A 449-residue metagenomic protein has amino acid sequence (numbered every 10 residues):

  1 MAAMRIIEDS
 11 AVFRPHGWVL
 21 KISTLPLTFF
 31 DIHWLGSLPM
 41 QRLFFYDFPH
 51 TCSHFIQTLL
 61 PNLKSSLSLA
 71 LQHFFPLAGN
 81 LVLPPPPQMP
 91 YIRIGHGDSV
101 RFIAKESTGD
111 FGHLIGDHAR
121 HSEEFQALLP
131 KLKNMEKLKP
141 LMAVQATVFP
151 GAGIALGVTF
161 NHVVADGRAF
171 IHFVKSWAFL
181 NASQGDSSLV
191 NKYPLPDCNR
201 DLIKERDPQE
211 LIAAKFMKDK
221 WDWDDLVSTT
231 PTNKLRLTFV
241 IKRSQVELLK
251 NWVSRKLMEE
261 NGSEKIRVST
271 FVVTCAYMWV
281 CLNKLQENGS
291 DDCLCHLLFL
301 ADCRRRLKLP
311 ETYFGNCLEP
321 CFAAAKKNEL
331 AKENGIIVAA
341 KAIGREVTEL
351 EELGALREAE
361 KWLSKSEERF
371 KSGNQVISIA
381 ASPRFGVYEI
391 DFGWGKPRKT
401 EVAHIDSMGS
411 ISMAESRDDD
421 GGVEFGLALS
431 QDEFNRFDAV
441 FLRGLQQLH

Functional and structural regions predicted by a protein language model:
A2-M4, E8-T24, G36-P76, N80-R384: Soluble acyl-CoA-dependent acyltransferase catalytic core bearing the H(X)4D motif
W18-F29, F392-T400: Short, polar loop/linker segments at the starts of domains and inter-domain junctions
T28, F55-P61, P85-P86, S430 (+2 more regions): Short, structured coil/loop segments at alpha-helix boundaries
F29-H33, L141-T147, M408-S416: Short, surface-exposed beta-strand/loop micro-motifs that present aromatic residues
S372-H449: Low-complexity, glycine/alanine/valine/leucine- and proline-rich hydrophobic stretches
